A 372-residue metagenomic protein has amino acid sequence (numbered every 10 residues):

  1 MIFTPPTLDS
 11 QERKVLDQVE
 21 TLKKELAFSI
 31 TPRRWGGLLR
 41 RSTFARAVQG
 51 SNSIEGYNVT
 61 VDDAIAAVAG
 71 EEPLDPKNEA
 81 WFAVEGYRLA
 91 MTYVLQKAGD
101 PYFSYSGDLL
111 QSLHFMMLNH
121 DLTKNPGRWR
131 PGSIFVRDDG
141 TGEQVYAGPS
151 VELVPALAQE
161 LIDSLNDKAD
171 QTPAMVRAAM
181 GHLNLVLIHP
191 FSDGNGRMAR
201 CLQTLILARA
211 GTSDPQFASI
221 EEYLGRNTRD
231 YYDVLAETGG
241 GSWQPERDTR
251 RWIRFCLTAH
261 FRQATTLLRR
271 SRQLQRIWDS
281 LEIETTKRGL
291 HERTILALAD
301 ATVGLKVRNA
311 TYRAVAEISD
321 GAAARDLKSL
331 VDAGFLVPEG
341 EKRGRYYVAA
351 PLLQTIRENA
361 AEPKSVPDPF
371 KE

Functional and structural regions predicted by a protein language model:
M1-E372: FIC/Doc superfamily catalytic core
